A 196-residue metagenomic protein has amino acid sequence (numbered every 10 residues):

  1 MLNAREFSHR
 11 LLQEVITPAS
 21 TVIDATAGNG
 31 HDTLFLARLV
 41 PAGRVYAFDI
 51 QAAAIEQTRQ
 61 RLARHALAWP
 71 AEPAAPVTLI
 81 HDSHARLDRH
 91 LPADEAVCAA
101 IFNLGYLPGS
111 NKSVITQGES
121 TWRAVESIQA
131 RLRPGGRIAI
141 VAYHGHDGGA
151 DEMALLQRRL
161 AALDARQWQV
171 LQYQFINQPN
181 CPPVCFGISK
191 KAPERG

Functional and structural regions predicted by a protein language model:
M1-T21, A25, H31-R38: S-adenosyl-L-methionine
S20, G43, G136: Glycine-centered, small-residue-biased loops immediately flanking beta-strands in adenine/cofactor-binding cores
R38-R44: Conserved S-adenosyl-L-methionine
Q51-A52: Conserved SAM/SAH-binding beta-strand->alpha-helix loop
E56-E95: S-adenosyl-L-methionine
I101-A124: Mobile active-site "lid"/loop adjacent to the S-adenosyl-L-methionine
R131-A142: Conserved beta-strand signature within the Rossmann-like core of class I S-adenosyl-L-methionine
H146-G196: Class I S-adenosyl-L-methionine
